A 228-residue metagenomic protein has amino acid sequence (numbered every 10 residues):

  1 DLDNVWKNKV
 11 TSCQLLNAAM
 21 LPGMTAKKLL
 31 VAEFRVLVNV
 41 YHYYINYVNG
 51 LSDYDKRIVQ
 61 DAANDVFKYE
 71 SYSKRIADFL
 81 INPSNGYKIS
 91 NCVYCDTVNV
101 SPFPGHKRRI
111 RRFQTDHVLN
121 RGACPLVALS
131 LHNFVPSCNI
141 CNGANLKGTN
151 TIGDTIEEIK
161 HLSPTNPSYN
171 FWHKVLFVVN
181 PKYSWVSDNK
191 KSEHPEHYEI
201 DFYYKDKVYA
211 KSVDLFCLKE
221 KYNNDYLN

Functional and structural regions predicted by a protein language model:
D1-R75: N-terminal accessory alpha/beta regions
D65-L80, D116-A123: Short Cys/His-rich Zn2+-coordinating modules
I76-K88, L126-L131: Short, flexible, mixed-charge glycine/proline-rich loop motifs that serve as phosphate/nucleic-acid-contacting
L80-R112, C138: Short cysteine-rich loop/turn motifs with clustered Cys
N99-N133, K147-K160, P167: Histidine-centered nuclease catalytic patch
H132-N228: Domain-exit/linker segments immediately C-terminal to small folded modules
